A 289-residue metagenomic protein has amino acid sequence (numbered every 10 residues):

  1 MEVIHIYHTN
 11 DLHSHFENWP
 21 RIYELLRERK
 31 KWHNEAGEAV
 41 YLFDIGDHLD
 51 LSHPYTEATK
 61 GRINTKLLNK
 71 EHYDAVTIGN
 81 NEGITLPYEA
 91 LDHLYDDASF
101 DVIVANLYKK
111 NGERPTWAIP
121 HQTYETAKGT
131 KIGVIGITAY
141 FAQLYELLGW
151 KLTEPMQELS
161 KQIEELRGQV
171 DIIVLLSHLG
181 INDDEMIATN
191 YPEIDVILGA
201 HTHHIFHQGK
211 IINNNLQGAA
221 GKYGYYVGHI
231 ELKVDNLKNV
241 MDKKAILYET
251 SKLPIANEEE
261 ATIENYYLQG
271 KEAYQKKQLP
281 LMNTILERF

Functional and structural regions predicted by a protein language model:
M1-K252, E259: Acidic, metal/ion-coordinating pockets
V234-F289: A short C-terminal boundary segment appended to hydrolase-like catalytic domains
